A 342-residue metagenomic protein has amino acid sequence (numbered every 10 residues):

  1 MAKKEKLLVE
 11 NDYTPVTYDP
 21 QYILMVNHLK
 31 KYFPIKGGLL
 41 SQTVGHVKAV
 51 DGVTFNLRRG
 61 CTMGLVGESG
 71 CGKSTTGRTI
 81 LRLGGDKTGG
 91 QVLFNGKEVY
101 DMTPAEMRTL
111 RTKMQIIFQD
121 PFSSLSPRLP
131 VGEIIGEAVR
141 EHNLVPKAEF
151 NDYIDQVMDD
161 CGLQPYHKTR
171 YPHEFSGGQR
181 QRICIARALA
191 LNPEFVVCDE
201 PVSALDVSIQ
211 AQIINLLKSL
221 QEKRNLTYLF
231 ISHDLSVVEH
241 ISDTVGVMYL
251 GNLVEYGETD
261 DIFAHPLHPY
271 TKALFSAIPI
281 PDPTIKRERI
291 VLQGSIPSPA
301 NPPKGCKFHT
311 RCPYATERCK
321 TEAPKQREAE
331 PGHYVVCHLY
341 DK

Functional and structural regions predicted by a protein language model:
K4-Y22, K36-S41, E258-K342: Short catalytic/signature loops enriched in Gly
L40-T43, V99-Q115, E141, D261-P266 (+1 more regions): ABC ATPase NBD coupling module
G89-E98: Conserved ABC transporter NBD signature motif
K97-E98, A148-Y166, F275-S276: Conserved ABC ATPase "signature" region
Y171-F175, Q179: Conserved ABC ATPase signature
A190-E194: A short, proline-enriched helix->beta-strand linker immediately N-terminal to the Walker B motif in ABC-type P-loop
V197, P201-L205, I209-R287: P-loop NTP-binding/switch modules centered on Walker-like glycine-rich loops
